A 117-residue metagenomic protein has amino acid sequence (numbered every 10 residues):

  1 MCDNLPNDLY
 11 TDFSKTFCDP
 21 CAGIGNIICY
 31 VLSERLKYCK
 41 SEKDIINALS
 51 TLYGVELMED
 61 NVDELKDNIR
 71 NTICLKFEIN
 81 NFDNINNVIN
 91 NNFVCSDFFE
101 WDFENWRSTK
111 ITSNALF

Functional and structural regions predicted by a protein language model:
C2-F117: SAM-dependent methyltransferase catalytic region
